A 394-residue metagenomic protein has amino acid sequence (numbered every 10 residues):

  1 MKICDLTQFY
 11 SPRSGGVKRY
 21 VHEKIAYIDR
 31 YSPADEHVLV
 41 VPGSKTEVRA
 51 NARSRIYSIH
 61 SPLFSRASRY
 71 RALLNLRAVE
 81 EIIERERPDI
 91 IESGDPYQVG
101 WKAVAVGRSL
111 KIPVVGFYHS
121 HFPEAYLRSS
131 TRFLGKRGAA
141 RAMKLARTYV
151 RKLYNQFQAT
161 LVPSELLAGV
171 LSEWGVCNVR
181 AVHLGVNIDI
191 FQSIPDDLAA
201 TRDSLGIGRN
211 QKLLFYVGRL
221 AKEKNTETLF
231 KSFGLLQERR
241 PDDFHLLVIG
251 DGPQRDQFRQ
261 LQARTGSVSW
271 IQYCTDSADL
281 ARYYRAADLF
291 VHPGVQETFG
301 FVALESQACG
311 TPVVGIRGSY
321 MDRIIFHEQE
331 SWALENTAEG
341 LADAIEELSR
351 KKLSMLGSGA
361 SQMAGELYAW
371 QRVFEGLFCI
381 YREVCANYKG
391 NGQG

Functional and structural regions predicted by a protein language model:
M1-A52, Y57-S58: N-terminal subdomain of nucleotide-sugar transferases
Y154, R282-A287: Short alpha-helical donor nucleotide-sugar binding micro-motif in glycosyltransferases
L166, G185: Carbohydrate-associated surface elements
G208-G234: Conserved donor-binding/catalytic core segment of Leloir-type glycosyltransferases
D256-A278: Nucleotide-activated donor-binding/catalytic signature segment of Leloir-type glycosyltransferases, i.e., the conserved
V295: Aromatic "clamp/platform" in nucleotide-sugar-dependent glycosyltransferases that forms part of the donor/acceptor
P312-I316: Short hydrophobic beta-strand element within catalytic cores of glycosyltransferases and related nucleotide-activated
H327-E339, E346-K352: Conserved acidic donor-binding segment of nucleotide-sugar-dependent glycosyltransferases
